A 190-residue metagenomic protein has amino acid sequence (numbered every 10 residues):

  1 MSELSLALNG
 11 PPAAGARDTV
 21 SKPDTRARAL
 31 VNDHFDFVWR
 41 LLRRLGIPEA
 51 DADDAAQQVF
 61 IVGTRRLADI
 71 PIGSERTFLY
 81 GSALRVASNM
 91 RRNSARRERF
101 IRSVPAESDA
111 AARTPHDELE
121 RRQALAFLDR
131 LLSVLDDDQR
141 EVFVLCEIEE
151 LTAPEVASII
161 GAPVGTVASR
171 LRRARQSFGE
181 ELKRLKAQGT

Functional and structural regions predicted by a protein language model:
S5, P11-A13, R97-L125, T152: Internal acidic/polar
A14-D18, A27, F127-L135: Short amphipathic alpha-helical boundary/capping segments
G15-R40, A50-D53, T64: A short, charge-rich alpha-helical start-of-domain segment used by transcription regulators
D54-I61, R65, G73-R85: Structural recognition of an alpha-helix C-terminal capping motif at a helix-to-coil junction
L84, S88, I160-R184: DNA-recognition helix of helix-turn-helix
L84-R102, E120-R121, R184: Arg/Lys-rich amphipathic alpha helix in sigma70-family domain 2
S133, D137-D138, E149-T166: Helix-turn-helix DNA-binding module
V142-C146: A short pre-motif secondary-structure segment
